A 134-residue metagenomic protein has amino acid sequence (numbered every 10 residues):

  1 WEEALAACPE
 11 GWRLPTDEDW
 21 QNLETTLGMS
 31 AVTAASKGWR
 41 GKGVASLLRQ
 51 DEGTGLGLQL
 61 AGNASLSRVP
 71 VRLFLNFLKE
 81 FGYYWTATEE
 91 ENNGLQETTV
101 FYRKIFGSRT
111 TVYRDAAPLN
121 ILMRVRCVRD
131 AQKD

Functional and structural regions predicted by a protein language model:
W1-D134: Conserved positions within compact, well-structured domain cores
